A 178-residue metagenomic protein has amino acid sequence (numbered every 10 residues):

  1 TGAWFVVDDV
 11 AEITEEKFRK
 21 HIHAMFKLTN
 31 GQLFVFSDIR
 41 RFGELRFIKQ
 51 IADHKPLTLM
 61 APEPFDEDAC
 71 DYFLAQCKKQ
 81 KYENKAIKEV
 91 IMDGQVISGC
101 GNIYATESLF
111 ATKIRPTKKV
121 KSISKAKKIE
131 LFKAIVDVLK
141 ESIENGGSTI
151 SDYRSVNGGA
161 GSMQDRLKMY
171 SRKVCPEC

Functional and structural regions predicted by a protein language model:
T1-G99, Y104-A111: Phosphate/anion-contacting hairpin/loop surfaces
I13, Q76-C178: Basic, nucleic-acid-binding surfaces and adjacent catalytic neighborhoods in DNA/RNA-processing proteins
